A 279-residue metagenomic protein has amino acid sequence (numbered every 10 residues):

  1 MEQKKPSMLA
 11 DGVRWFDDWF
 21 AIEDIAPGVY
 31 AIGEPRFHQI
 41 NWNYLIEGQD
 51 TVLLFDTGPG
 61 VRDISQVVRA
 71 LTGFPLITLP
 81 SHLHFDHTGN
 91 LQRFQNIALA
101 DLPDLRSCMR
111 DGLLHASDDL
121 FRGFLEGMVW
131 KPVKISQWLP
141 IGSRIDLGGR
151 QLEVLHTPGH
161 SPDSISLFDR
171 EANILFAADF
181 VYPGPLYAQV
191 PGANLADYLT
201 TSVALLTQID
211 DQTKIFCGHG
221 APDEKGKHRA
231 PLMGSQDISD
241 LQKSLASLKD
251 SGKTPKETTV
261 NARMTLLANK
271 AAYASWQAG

Functional and structural regions predicted by a protein language model:
M1-W15, S143, T200-G279: Accessory terminal helices/loops
K5-P27, N96-L155, S161, R170-E171 (+1 more regions): Metallo-beta-lactamase
F16-A70, L167-D179: Conserved beta-strand hairpin/beta-sheet module of binuclear metal-dependent hydrolase folds, prominently
I40, G60-D63, L83-G89, S161-I165 (+2 more regions): Active-site environment of divalent metal-dependent phosphoester hydrolases
L54-T57, L76-D86, A98-L102, H156-G159 (+2 more regions): Active-site neighborhood of phospho(di)ester-bond hydrolases with catalytic His/Asp-centered motifs
P59, Y187-G192, H228-A230: Short, solvent-exposed loop/turn segments at secondary-structure boundaries
P59-D146, P183, Q236-S247: Active-site HxH/HxHxD metal-binding segment of metal-dependent hydrolases
P158-A196, V203: Active-site-proximal loop/helix segments of hydrolase catalytic cores
